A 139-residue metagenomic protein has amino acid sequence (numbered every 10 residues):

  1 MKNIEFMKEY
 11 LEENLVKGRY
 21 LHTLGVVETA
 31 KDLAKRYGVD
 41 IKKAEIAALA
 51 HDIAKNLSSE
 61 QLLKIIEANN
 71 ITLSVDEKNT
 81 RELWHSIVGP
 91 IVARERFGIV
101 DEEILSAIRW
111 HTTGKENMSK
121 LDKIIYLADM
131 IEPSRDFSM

Functional and structural regions predicted by a protein language model:
K2-I4: Non-catalytic terminal extensions that flank enzyme cores
F6-E13, R36-M139: Divalent metal-dependent catalytic cores for phosphoryl transfer on phosphate-bearing substrates
H22: N-terminal glycine-rich anion-binding loops that anchor highly charged ligand groups
